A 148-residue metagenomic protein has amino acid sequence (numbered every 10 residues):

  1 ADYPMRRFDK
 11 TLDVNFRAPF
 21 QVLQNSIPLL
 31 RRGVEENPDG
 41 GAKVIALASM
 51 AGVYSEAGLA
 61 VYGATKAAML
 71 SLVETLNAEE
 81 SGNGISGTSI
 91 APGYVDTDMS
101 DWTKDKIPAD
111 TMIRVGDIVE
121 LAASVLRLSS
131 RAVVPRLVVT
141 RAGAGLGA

Functional and structural regions predicted by a protein language model:
A1-D9: Substrate-binding pocket helix/loop in short-chain dehydrogenase/reductase
L23, T65: Active-site helix of classical SDR
N25-G40: A short helix-coil junction within the Rossmann-fold of NAD(P)-dependent oxidoreductases
S49: Residue(s) in the substrate-gating loop at a strand-loop-helix junction that position the organic substrate next
Y54, T75-I85: Active-site-adjacent segment of SDR/Rossmann-fold oxidoreductases
Y54-A60: Active-site loop immediately N-terminal to the catalytic Tyr-X3-Lys motif of short-chain dehydrogenase/reductase
G82, S89-I90, T97, D105-A148: C-terminal helical subdomain
